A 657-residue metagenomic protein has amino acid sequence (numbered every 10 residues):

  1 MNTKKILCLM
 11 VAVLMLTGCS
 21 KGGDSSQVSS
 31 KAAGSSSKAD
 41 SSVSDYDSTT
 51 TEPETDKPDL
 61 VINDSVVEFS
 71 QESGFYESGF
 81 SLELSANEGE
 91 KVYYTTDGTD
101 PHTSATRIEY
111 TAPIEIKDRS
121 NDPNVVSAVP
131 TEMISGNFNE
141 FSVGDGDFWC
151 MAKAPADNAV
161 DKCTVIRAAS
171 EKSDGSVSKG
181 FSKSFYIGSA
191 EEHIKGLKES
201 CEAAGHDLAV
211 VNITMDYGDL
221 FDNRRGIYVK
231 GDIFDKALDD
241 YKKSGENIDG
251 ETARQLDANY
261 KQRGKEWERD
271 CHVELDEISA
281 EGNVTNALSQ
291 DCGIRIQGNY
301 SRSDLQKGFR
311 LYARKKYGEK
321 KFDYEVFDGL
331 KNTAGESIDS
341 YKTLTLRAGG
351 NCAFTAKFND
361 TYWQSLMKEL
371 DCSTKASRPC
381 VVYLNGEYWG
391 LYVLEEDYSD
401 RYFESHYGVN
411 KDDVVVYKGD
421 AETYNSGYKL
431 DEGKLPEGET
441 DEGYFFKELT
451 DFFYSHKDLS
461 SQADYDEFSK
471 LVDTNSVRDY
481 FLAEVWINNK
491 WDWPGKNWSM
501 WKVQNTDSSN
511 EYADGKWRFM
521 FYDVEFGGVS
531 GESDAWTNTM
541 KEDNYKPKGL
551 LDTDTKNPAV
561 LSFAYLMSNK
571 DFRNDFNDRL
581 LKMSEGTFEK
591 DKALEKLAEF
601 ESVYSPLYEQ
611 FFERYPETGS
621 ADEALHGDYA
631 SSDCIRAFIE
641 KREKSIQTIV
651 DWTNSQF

Functional and structural regions predicted by a protein language model:
M1-L7: Bacterial N-terminal signal peptides that target proteins for export
M15-G18: C-terminal motif of bacterial Sec signal peptides marking the signal peptidase cleavage site
S20-G22: Bacterial signal peptide processing site
K31-A32, K38, V43-Q262, E268-D270 (+4 more regions): Short, compositionally stereotyped local motifs that mark structural "simplifiers"
S81, K91-V92, A156, V165-R167 (+9 more regions): Beta-sheet entry/capping signal
V177-K183, K375-A376, P494-K496: Extracellular and select intracellular beta-sandwich modules with Ser/Thr-enriched, small-residue motifs on
D207-V211, G218-D232, K261-R263, Y300 (+7 more regions): Middle-to-C-terminal accessory/interaction subdomains
I213, K243-L430: Conserved ATP-binding subdomain of kinase catalytic cores across diverse folds
